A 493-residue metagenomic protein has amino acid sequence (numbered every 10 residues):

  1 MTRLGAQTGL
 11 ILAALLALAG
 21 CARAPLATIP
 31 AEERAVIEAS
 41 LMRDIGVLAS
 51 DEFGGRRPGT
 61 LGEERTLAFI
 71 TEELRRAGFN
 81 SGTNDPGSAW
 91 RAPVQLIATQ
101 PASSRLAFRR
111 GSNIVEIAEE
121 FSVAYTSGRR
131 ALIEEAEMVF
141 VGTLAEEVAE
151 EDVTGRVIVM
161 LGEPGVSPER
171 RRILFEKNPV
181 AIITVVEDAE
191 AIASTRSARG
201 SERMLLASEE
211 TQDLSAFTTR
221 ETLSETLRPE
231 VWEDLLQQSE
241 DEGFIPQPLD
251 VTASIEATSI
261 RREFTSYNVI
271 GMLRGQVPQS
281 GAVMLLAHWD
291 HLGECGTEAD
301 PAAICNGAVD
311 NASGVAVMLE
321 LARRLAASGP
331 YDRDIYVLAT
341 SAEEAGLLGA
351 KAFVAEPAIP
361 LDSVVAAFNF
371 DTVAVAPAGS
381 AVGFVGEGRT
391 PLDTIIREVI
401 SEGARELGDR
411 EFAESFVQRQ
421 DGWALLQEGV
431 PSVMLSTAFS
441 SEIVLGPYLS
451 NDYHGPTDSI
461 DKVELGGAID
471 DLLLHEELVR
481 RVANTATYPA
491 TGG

Functional and structural regions predicted by a protein language model:
L18-G20: C-terminal motif of bacterial Sec signal peptides marking the signal peptidase cleavage site
A27-A35, D51-L61, P93-Q95, Y125-R129 (+11 more regions): Second-shell loop/turn segments in exported
A35-F53, P58-R65, F69-S81, Q100 (+6 more regions): Catalytic-core environment of secreted peptidases
R43, G54-D152, R156-V157: Noncatalytic luminal/extracellular "stalk/propeptide" segments of secretory-pathway proteins
V115-S215, R274, A303-N306, R410-E411: Extracellular/luminal Protease-associated
V123-E150, A207-G307, E320-R323, A327 (+1 more regions): Soluble metallo-hydrolase cores and metallopeptidase-like ectodomains found primarily in the secretory/periplasmic
L205, T211-E233, P330, T340-V444: Metal-dependent peptidase/peptidase-like ectodomains
R323, A327, V444-G493: His/Asp/Glu-rich mid-to-C-terminal helical/loop segments that flank catalytic regions of hydrolases
